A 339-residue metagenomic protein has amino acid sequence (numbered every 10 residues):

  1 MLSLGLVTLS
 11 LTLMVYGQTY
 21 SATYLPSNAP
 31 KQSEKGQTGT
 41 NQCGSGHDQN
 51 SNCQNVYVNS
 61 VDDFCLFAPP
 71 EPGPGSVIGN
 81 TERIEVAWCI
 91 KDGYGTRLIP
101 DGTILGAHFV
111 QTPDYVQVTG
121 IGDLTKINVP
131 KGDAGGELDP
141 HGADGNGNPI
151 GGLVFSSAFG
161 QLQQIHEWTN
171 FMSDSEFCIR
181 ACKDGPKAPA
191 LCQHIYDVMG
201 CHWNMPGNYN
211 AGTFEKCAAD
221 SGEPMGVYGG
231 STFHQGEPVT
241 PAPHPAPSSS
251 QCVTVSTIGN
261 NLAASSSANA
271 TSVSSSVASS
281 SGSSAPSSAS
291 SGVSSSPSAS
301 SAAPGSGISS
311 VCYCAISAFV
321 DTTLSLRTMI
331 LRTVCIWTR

Functional and structural regions predicted by a protein language model:
M1-A22, S298-R339: Fungal secretory targeting signals
G5-T40, T112-G145: Classical cleavable N-terminal Sec signal peptides
S10, G36, G46, V58 (+5 more regions): Residue-level signal for mature regions of secreted extracellular proteins and peptides
Q18-T103: N-terminal "mature ectodomain cap" immediately after the signal peptide in secreted/cell-surface glycoproteins
S45, N55, F67, K91 (+8 more regions): Disulfide-rich extracellular modules and peptides
T81-A181: Extracellular-facing segments of soluble proteins and assemblies that are Gly/Ser/Thr-biased and enriched in aromatics
I150-S279: Extracellular/luminal segments of secreted precursors and ectodomains of membrane proteins
L262-R327: C-terminal GPI-anchoring signal of eukaryotic secretory precursors
